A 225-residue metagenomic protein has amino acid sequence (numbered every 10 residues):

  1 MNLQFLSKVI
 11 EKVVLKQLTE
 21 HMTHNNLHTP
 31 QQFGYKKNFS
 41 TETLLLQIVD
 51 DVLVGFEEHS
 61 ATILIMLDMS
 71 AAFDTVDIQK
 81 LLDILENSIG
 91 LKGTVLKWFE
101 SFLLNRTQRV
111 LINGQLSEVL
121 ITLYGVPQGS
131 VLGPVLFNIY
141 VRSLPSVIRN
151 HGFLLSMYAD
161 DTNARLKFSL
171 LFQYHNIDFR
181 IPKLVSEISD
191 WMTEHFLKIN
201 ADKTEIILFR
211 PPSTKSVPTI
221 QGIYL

Functional and structural regions predicted by a protein language model:
M1-P127, L166: Conserved pre-catalytic core of RNA-dependent polymerases
V14-Q32, E57, P134-L171: Active-site palm subdomain of RNA-directed nucleic acid polymerases
Q32, T62-F73, F99, G125-G133 (+4 more regions): Catalytic palm active-site di-aspartate
L44, I48, F137-Y140, R180-L184: Hydrophobic alpha-helical membrane-association signature
Q79-I84, F172-Q173, K215-S216, Q221-Y224: Short secondary-structure boundary/capping segments
L116, K198-L225: Short, conserved micro-motifs composed of acidic
P145, V185-T193: Structural signal for well-ordered, non-membrane alpha-helices
L155, I177-I181, V185, I199: Hydrophobic packing residues in well-ordered alpha-helices of helical domains and bundles
